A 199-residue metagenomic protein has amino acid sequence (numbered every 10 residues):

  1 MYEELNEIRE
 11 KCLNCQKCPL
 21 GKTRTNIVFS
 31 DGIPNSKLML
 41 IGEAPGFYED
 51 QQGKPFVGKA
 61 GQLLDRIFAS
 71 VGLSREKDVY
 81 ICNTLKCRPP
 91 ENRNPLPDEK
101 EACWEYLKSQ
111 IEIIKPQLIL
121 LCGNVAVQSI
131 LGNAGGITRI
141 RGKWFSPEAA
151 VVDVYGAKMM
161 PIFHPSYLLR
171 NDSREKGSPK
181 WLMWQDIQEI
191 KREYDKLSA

Functional and structural regions predicted by a protein language model:
M1-A199: A polyanion-binding, active-site-adjacent surface
